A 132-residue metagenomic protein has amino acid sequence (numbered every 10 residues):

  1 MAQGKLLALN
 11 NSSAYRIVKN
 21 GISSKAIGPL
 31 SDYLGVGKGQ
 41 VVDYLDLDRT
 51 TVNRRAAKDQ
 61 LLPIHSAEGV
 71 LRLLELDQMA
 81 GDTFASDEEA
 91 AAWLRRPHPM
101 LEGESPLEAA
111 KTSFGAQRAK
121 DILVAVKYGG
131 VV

Functional and structural regions predicted by a protein language model:
M1-V132: Non-transmembrane "mature" sequence context
